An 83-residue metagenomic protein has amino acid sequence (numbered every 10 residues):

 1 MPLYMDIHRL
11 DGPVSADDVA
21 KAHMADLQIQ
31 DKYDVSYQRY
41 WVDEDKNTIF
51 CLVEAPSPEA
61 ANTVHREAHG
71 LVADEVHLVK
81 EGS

Functional and structural regions predicted by a protein language model:
M1-K32, S36-Q38, V42-N47, V64 (+1 more regions): Short S/T/G/P-rich N-terminal loop/turn motif that feeds into the first structured element of a domain
R9, L52-E54: Short hydrophobic/aromatic beta-strand micro-patches that form the beta-sheet surface supporting nucleotide- or nucleic
E54-S83: An amphipathic, aromatic/His-enriched active-site/gating alpha helix that lines ligand/cofactor pockets
